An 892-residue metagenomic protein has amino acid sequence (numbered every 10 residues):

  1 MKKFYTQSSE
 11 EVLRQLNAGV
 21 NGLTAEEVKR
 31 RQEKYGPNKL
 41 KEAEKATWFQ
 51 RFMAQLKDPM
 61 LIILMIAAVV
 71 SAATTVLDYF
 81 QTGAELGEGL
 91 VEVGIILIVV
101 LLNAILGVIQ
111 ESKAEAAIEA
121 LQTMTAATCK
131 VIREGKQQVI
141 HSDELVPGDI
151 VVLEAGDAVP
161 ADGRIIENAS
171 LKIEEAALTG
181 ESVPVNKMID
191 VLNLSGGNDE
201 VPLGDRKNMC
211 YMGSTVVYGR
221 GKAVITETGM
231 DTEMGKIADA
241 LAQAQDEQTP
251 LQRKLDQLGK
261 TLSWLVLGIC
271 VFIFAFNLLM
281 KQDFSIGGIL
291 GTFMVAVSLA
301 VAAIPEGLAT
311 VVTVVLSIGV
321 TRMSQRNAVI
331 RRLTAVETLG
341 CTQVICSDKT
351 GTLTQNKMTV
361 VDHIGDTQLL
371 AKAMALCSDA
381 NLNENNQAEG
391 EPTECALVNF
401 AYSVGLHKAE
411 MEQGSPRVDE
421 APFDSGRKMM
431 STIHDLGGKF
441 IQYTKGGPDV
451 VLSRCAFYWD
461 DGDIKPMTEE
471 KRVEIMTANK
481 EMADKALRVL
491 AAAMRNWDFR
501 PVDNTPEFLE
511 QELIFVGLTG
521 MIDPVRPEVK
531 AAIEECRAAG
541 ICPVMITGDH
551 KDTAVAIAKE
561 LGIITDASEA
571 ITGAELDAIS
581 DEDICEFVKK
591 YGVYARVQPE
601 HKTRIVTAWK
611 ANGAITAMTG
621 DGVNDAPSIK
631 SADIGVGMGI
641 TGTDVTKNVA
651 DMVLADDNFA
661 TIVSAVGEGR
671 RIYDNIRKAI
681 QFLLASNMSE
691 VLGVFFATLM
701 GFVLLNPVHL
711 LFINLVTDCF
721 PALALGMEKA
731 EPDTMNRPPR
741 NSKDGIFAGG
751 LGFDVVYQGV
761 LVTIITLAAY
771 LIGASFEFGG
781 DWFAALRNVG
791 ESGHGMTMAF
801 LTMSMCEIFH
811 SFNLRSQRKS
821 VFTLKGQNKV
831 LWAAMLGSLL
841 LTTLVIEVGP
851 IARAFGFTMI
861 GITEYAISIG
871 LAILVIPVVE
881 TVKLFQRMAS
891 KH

Functional and structural regions predicted by a protein language model:
M1-P739, D744-F747, V760, F800 (+1 more regions): Conserved cytosolic headpiece of P-type ATPases
I273, T763-S775: Transmembrane alpha-helix/helix-exit interface in multi-pass inner-membrane proteins
S689-E690, D754-T766: Core segments of transmembrane alpha-helices that mediate helix-helix packing or line hydrophobic substrate/ligand
T698-N706, I772-H794: Helix-coil boundary and interhelical linker segments in multi-pass alpha-helical membrane proteins
T717, H794-S811: Generic alpha-helical transmembrane segments
S742-V760, V789-M798: Membrane-water interface at loop-to-transmembrane-helix junctions
L814: A C-terminal functional module that forms or caps the active site or interfaces directly with catalytic machinery
